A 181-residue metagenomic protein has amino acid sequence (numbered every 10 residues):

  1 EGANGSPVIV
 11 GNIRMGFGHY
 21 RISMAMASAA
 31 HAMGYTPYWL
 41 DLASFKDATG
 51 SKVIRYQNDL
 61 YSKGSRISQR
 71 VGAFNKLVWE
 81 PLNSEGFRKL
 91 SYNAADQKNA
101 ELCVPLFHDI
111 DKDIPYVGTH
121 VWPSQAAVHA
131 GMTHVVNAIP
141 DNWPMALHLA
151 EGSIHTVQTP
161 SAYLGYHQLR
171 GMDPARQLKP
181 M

Functional and structural regions predicted by a protein language model:
E1-N4: Positively charged, low-complexity intrinsically disordered leader regions
P7-N12, Y116-V117: Short hydrophobic beta-strand segments
I13-I22: A short, glycine/small-residue-rich beta-strand->loop->alpha-helix junction that serves as a flexible
H19-Y20, P123-A126, W143-M145, Y163-L164: Short, well-ordered alpha-helical microsegments
M24-P105: Conserved N-terminal ligand/cofactor-binding loop architecture of enzyme catalytic domains
E101-P115, S124-V136: Glycosyltransferases and closely related glycan-assembly transferases that use nucleotide-activated donors
T119-V121: Short His-centered aromatic/hydrophobic patch
G131-M181: Active-site-proximal region of nucleotide-activated glycan assembly enzymes, centered on histidine/acidic-rich loops
